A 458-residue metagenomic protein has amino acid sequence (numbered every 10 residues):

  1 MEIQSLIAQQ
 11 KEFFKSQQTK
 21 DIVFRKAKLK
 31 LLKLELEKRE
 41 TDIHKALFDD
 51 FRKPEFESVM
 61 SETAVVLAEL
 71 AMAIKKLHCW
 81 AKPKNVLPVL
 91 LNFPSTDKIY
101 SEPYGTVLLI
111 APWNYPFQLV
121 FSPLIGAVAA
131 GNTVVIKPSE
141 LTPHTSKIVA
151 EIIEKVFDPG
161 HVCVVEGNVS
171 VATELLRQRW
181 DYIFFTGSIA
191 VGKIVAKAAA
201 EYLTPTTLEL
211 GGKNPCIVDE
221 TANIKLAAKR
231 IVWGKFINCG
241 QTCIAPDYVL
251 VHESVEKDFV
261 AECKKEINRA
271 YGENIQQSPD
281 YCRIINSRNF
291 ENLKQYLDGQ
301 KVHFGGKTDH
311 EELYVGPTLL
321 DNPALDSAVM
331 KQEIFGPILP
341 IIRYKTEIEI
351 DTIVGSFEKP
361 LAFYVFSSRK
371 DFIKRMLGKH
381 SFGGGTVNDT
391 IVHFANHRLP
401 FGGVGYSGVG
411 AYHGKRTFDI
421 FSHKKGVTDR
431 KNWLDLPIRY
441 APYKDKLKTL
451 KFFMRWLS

Functional and structural regions predicted by a protein language model:
M1-K98: N-terminal Rossmann-like NAD(P)+-binding subdomain of aldehyde/semialdehyde dehydrogenases
I3, I22, E40, I224 (+3 more regions): Residues at or immediately preceding the N-termini of alpha-helices
Q18, K33-L36, E40, F51 (+11 more regions): Structural signal for hydrophobic packing residues in well-ordered secondary-structure cores of soluble enzyme domains
D21, I217, Y314-S458: Conserved C-terminal structural/oligomerization subdomain of aldehyde/semialdehyde dehydrogenase
R25, L70, G131, V162 (+8 more regions): Residue-level signal for inorganic ion chemistry
L47, S146-V149, L175, V195 (+5 more regions): Hydrophobic packing residues within well-ordered alpha-helices of enzyme cores
L90-L226: Rossmann-like NAD(P) dinucleotide-binding subdomain of oxidoreductase/dehydrogenase enzymes
F157, A190-L325, V387, T449 (+1 more regions): ALDH superfamily catalytic-core signature
